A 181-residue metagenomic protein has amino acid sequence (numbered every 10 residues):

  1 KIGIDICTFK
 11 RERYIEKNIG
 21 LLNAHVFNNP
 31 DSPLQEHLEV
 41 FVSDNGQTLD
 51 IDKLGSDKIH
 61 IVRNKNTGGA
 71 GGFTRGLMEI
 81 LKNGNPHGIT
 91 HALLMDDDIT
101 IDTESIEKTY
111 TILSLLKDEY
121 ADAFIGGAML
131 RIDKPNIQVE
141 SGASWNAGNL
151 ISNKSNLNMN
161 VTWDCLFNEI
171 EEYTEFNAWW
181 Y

Functional and structural regions predicted by a protein language model:
K1-G20, P33: N-proximal low-complexity "stem/linker" segments adjacent to membrane-targeting elements
R11-Y14, T48-D50, G69-G71, T100-D102 (+2 more regions): Flexible loop/turn segments at secondary-structure boundaries
L22-V62: Acidic donor-binding segment of Leloir-type glycosyltransferases
P30-L38, N85-I89, D118-D122: Short helix-terminating capping/connector loops at secondary-structure junctions
L54-G71, E79: Conserved donor nucleotide-binding strand/loop of the catalytic core
H87-T100: Short beta-strand-to-loop acidic/aromatic patch adjacent to the donor-nucleotide binding site
T103-S152: Conserved donor NDP-sugar-binding/catalytic core segment of glycosyltransferases
S155-Y181: A recurrent flexible, glycine/aromatic-enriched loop bordering the glycosyltransferase active site that acts as
